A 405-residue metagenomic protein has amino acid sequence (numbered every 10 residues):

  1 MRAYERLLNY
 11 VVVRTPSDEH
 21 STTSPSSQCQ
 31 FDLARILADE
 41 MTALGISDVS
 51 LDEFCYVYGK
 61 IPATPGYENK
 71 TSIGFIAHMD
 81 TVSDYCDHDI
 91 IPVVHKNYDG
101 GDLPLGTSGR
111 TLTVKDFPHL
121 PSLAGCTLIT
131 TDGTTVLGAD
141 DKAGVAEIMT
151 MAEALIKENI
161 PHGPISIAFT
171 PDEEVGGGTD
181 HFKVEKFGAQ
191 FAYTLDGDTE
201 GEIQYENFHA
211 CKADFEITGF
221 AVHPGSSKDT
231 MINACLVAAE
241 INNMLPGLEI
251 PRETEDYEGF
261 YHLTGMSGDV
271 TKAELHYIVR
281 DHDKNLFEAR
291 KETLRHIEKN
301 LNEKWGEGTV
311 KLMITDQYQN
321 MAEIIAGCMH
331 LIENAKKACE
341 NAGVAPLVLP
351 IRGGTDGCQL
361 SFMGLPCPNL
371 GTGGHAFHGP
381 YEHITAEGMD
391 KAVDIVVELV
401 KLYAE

Functional and structural regions predicted by a protein language model:
R2-Q28, I129-T130, Y318, H378-G379: N-terminal capping segment at the start of a domain
T22-K70, G74-I76, D80: A non-catalytic alpha/beta surface segment that caps or lines the substrate-entry region of metallo-dependent hydrolase
Y67-P161: Active-site metal-coordination/substrate-binding segment of hydrolases, especially metallo-dependent peptidases
I76-H78, A168-T170, Y193-D196, E216 (+1 more regions): Short beta-strand segments
L120-T135, T218-V222, A342, G374-H378: Glycine/charged-rich beta-loop-alpha catalytic/anionic-binding loops adjacent to active sites
P121-F208, L248-G268, K272-H282, E288 (+1 more regions): Acidic/histidine-rich catalytic neighborhood of metal-dependent amide-processing enzymes
T194-S227, M231-V237: Phosphate/diphosphate-binding glycine-rich loops and adjacent basic-rich segments that engage nucleotide
A234-E405: Metal-dependent amide/peptide-bond hydrolase catalytic core, centered on the "pita-bread" metallohydrolase fold
